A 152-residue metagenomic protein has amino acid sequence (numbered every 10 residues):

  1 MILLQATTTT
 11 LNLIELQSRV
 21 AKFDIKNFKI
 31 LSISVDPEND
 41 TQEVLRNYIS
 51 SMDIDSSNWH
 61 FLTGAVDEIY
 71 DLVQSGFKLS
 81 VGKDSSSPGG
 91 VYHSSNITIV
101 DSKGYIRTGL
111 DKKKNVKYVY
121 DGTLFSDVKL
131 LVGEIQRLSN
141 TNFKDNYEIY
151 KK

Functional and structural regions predicted by a protein language model:
M1, I33-E38, I54, A65-D67 (+2 more regions): Solvent-exposed coil/turn segments that connect beta secondary-structure elements in extracytoplasmic/periplasmic
M1-Y48, M52, W59: Membrane-embedded segments
T8-N12, Y70-S75, N96-R107: Conserved long hydrophobic alpha-helices within structured protein cores
T9-N12, T41-V44, I69-L72, D127 (+1 more regions): Stable alpha-helical elements in mature extracytoplasmic
S18-K22, S50-S57, Q74-K78, Y105 (+2 more regions): Sec-exported extracytoplasmic/periplasmic mature domains
K26-L31, S57, H93-N96, S102: Envelope-exposed proteins and targeting segments
R46-S94: Short, internal strand/loop/helix patches that form the active-site neighborhood or redox-interaction surface
S86-K152: Thiol-/selenol-based redox modules, centered on thioredoxin-like and closely related oxidoreductase domains
